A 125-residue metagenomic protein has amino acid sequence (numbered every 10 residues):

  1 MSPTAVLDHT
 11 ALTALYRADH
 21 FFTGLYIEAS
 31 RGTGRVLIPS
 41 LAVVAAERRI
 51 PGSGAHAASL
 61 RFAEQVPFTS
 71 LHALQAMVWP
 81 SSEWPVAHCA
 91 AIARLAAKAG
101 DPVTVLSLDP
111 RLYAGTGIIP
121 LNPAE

Functional and structural regions predicted by a protein language model:
M1-I38, R48-S59, A63, D101 (+1 more regions): Short, well-structured N-terminal submotif of metal-dependent ribonuclease cores
L12-T13, V43-A46, L112-Y113: A generic structural signal for short hydrophobic patches within well-formed alpha-helices
R17, A42, S82-E83: Short coil/turn segments
L37, V66, L106, I119-N122: General small-molecule cofactor/ligand-binding pocket signal
R49, A76-V78, G115-I118: Short, conserved acidic/polar surface loops in the N-terminal third of protein domains
A57-A58, P110-I119: Short loop/helix-cap segments at secondary-structure boundaries that form the rim of catalytic
E64-R111: Active-site neighborhoods of divalent-metal-dependent phosphate/nucleic-acid chemistry enzymes
